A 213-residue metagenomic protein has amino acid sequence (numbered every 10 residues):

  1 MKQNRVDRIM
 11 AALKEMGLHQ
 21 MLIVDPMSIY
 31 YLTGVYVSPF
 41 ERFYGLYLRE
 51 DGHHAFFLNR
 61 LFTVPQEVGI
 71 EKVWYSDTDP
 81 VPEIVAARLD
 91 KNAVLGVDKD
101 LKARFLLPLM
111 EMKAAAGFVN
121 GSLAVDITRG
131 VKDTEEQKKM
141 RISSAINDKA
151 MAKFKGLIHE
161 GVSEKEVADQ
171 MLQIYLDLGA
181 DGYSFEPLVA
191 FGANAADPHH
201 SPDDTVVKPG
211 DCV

Functional and structural regions predicted by a protein language model:
M1-K149: A composition/biophysics-driven feature that prefers long, compositionally simple stretches
D7-M10, K155, A168, L172: Short amphipathic alpha-helical segments
I29-P39, S122-V125, V162-V213: Short catalytic-site patches enriched in acidic/histidine residues that coordinate or position cofactors/metals
L89, I158-H159, V207: Hydrophobic beta-strand core residues of beta-sandwich domains
P108-K113, L157, Q170, I174-L178: Alpha-helical structural signal in soluble globular domains
A145-M151, E164, M171: Active-site pocket-lining segments that scaffold enzyme catalytic pockets across diverse folds
F154-V162: Short helix-to-loop capping/linker segments positioned immediately adjacent to catalytic or ligand/cofactor-binding
